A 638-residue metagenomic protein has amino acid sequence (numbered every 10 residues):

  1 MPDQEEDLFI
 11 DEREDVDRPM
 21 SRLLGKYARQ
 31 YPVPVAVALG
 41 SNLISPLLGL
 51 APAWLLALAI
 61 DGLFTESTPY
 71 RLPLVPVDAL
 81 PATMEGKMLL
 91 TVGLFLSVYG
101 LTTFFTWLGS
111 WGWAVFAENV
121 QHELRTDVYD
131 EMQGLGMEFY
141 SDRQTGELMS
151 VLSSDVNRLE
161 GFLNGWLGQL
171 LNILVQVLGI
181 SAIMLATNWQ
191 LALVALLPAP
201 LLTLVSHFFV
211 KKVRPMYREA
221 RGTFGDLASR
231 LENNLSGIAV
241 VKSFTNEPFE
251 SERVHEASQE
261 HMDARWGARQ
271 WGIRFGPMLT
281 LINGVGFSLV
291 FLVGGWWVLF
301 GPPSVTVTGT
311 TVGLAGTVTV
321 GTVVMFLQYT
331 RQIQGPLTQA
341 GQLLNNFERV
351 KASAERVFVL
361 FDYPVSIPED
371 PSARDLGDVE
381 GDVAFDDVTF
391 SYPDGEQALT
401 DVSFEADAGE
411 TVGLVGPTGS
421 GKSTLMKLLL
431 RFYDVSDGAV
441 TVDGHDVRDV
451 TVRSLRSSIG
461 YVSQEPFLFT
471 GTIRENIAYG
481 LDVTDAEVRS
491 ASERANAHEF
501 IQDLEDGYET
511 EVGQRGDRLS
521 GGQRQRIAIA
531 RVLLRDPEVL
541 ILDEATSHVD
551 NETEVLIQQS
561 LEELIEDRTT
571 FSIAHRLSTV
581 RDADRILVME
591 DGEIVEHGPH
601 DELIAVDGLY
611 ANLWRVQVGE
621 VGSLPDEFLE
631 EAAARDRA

Functional and structural regions predicted by a protein language model:
E6-D17, G40-S41, L48-A57, L94-T145 (+8 more regions): Juxtamembrane helix-loop junctions of ABC transporter transmembrane domains
D17-P32, L148: A short amphipathic helical element positioned immediately N-terminal to and/or at the very start of a transmembrane
G25, R29-P32, M137-E138, V156-L163 (+9 more regions): An intracellular "coupling" helix at the cytosolic face of ABC transporter transmembrane type-1 domains
Q30, V37-I44, G165-A220, L292-P303 (+2 more regions): Transmembrane helices of ABC transporter permease
V35-F105, L185-Q190, G301-T308, G313: Transmembrane helix-loop-helix hairpins at lipid-water interfaces of multipass membrane proteins, especially the type-1
I60, V128, M132, V241 (+3 more regions): Helix-loop junctions and hydrophobic alpha-helical segments within the transmembrane domains of large membrane
I183-L196, M278-E355: Helix-loop-helix
G377-A638: ABC-type nucleotide-binding domain
